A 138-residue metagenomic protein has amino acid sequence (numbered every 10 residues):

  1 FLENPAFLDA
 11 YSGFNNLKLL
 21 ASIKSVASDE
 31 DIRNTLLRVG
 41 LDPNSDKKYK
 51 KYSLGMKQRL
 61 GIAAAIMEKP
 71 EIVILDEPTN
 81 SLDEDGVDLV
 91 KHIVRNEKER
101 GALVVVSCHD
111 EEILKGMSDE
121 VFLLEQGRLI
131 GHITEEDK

Functional and structural regions predicted by a protein language model:
K18, D29-N44: Conserved ABC ATPase "signature" region
I62: Hydrophobic anchor residue at the start of the ABC signature
V73-E77: Catalytic Walker B motif of ABC-type/P-loop ATPase nucleotide-binding domains
E84-D85: Helix N-cap at the start of a conserved alpha-helix in ABC-type nucleotide-binding domains
C108-H109: H-loop/switch region of ABC-family ATPase nucleotide-binding domains
V121-T134: H-loop (His-switch) and adjacent beta-strand-loop-beta switch element of ABC-type ATPase nucleotide-binding domains
